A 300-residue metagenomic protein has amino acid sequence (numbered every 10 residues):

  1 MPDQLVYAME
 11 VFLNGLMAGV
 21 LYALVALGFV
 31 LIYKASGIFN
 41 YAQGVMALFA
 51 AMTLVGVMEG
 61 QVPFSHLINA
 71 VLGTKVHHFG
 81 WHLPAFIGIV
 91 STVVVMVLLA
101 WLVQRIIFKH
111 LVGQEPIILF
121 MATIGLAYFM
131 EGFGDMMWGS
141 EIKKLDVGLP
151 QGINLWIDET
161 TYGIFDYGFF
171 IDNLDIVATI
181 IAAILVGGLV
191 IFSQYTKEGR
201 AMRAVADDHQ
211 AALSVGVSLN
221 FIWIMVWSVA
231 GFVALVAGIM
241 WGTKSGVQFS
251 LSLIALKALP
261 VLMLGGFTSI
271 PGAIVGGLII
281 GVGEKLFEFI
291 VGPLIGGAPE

Functional and structural regions predicted by a protein language model:
M1-V25, T53, V62-G88, Q114-I118 (+3 more regions): Membrane-interfacial amphipathic/re-entrant helices at transmembrane-helix boundaries
P2-L21, L189-K197, I222-G265, K285-E300: Inter-helical junctions in multi-pass inner-membrane proteins, predominant in energy-converting antiporter-like
A8-G60, L102, I106-I118, L262-P271: Single transmembrane alpha-helix segments in multi-pass membrane proteins
V45-F49, A85-V94, F120-A122, I176-I180 (+3 more regions): Hydrophobic alpha-helical transmembrane segments
A51-V57, T92-L99, I124-F133, I181-V190 (+3 more regions): Hydrophobic core segments of alpha-helical transmembrane domains in multi-pass membrane transport and ion-translocation
L67-L126, F133, V275-I280, E284: Alpha-helical transmembrane segments within multi-pass membrane transporters and channels
V71-F79, H110-L111, P116-Y195, I222 (+1 more regions): Transmembrane helix-bundle core of multi-pass membrane transporters and related energy-transducing complexes
G163, Y167-V247, A273-G276: Helix-loop-helix "hairpin" substructures at the membrane interface of multi-pass membrane proteins
